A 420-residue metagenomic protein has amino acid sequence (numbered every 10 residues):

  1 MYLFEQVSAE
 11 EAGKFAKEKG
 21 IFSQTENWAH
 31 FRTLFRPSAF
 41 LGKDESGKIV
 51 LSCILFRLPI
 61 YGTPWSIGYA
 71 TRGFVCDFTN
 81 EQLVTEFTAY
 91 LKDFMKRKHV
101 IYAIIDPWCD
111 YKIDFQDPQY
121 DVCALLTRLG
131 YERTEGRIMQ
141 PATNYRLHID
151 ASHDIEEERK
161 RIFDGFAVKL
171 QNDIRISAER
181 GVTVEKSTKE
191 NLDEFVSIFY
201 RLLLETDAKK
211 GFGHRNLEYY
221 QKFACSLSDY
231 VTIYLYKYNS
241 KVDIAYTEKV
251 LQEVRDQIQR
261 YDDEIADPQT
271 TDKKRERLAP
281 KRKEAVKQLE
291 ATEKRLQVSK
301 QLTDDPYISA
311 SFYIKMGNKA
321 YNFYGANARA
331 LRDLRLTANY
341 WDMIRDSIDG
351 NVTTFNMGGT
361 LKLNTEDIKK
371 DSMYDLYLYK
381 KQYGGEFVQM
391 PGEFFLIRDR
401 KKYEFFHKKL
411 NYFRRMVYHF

Functional and structural regions predicted by a protein language model:
F4-S46, V50-T63, C109-K112, R128-I138 (+1 more regions): A conserved beta-strand-loop-helix scaffold within acyl/acetyltransferase catalytic domains
A39, K362-F420: C-terminal catalytic domain of photolyase/cryptochrome flavoproteins, centering on the FAD-binding pocket
F40, A103, Y145, Y234 (+2 more regions): Well-ordered beta-strand positions enriched in small/hydrophobic/aromatic, beta-favoring residues
T63-Q140, I308, I314-Y383: Acyl-donor binding region in acyl/amide transferases
P107-W108, R137-M139, N144, K186-E190 (+2 more regions): Acidic carboxylate-rich catalytic motifs and surrounding loops in phosphoryl-/glycosyl-chemistry enzymes
F115-D117, R146-L147, S197-R201, D367-K370 (+1 more regions): Short secondary-structure transition/capping segments
D117-V122, A151-F163, A167, Q171 (+1 more regions): A short, hydrophobic/aromatic-rich structural module that often spans a beta strand with its adjoining loop
